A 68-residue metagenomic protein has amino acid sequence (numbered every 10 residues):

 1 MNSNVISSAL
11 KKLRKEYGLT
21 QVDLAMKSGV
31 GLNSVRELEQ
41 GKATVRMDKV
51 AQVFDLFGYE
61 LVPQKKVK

Functional and structural regions predicted by a protein language model:
M1-V5: A detector for short, charged/polar N-terminal pre-domain segments
S8-D23, Q52: Short basic helix-loop element that most often maps to the first helix and adjoining turn of HTH DNA-binding modules
L19-S34: Short alpha-helical DNA-recognition segment
A43-T44, V62-K68: Short, charged recognition helix plus adjacent turn of helix-turn-helix-like nucleic-acid-binding domains
D48-P63: DNA major-groove recognition helix of helix-turn-helix/homeodomain DNA-binding modules
